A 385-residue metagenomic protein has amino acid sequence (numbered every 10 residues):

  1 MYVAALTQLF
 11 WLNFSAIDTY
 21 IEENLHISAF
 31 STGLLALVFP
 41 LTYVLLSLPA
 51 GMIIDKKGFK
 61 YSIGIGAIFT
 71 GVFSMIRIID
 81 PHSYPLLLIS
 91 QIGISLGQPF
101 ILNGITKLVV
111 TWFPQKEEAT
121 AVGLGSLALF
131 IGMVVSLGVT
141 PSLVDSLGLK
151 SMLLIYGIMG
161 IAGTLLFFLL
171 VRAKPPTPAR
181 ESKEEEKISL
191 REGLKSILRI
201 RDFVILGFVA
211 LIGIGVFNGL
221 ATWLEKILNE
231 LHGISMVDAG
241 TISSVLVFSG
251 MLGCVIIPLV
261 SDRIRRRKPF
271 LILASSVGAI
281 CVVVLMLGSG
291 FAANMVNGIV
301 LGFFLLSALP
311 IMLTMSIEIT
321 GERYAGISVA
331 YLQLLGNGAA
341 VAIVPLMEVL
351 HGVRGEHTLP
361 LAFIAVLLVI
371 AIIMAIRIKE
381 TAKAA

Functional and structural regions predicted by a protein language model:
F14-S15, R201-C254: Extracytoplasmic gate region of multi-pass secondary transporters
L45-S83: Conserved MFS/SLC helix-loop-helix module at the cytosolic interface between two early adjacent transmembrane helices
L46-G58, C254-R266, H351-G352: Helix-to-loop junctions at the C-terminal end of transmembrane segments in multipass secondary transporters
K56-G66, D262-S275: Cytoplasmic membrane-interface "Motif A"-like loop-to-helix N-cap segments of 12-TM Major Facilitator Superfamily
S90-L129: Cytoplasmic helix-loop-helix junction between adjacent transmembrane helices in 12-TM secondary transporters
K174-L206: Juxtamembrane intracellular "pre-TM" segments in multi-pass secondary transporters
R266-M315: C-terminal transmembrane helical hairpin of 12-TM major facilitator-type secondary transporters
I317-E356: A late C-terminal transmembrane helix in Major Facilitator Superfamily
